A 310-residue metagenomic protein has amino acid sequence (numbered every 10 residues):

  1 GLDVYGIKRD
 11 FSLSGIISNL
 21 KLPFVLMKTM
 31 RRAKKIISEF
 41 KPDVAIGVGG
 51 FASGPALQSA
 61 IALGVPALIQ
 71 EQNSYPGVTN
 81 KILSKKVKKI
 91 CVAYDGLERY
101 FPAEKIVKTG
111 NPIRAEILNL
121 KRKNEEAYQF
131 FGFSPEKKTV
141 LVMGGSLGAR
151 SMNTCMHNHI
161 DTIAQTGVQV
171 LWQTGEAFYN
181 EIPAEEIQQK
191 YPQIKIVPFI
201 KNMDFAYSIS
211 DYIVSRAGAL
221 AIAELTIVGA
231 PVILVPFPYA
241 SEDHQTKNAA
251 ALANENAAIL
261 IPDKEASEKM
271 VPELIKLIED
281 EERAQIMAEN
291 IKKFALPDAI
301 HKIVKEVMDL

Functional and structural regions predicted by a protein language model:
G1-V25, M30, F178, P262-K264: Conserved nucleotide-sugar phosphate-binding/catalytic loop shared by glycosyltransferases and other
D3, I61-E125, F133: Active-site-proximal region of nucleotide-activated glycan assembly enzymes, centered on histidine/acidic-rich loops
R32-I46, A52-L68, K81-K86: Glycosyltransferases and closely related glycan-assembly transferases that use nucleotide-activated donors
P42-V44, S208-A223, A230-P231: Acidic donor-binding loop of glycosyltransferase active sites
R122-Q129, F133-I213, Q245-A249, N254 (+1 more regions): Donor-nucleotide binding loops and adjacent catalytic segments primarily of GT-B fold Leloir glycosyltransferases
Q129, R283-P297: A short, well-ordered alpha-helix in the C-terminal region of glycosyltransferases
S215, P231-E242: Short hydrophobic beta-strand element within catalytic cores of glycosyltransferases and related nucleotide-activated
L296-L310: C-terminal alpha-helical cap of glycosyltransferases
